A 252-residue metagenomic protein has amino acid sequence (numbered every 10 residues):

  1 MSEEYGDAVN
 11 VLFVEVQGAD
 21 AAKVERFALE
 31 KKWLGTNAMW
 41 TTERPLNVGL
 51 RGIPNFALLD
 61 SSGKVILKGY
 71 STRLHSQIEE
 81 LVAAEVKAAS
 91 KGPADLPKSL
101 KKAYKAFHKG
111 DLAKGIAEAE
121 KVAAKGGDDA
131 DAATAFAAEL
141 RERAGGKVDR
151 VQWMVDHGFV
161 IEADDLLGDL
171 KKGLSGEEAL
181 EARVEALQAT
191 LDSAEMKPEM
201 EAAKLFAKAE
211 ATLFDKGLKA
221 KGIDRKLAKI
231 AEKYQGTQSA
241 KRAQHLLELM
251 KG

Functional and structural regions predicted by a protein language model:
M1-V14, L29-E30: Conserved helix-turn-beta segment immediately C-terminal to the redox Cys motif in thioredoxin-like folds
L12, E25-L59: Short, internal strand/loop/helix patches that form the active-site neighborhood or redox-interaction surface
V16-A21, E43-R44, G63-V65, T72-L74: Solvent-exposed loop/turn segments at secondary-structure junctions within structured extracellular/periplasmic domains
S61-G127, E139-G146: Thiol-/selenol-based redox modules, centered on thioredoxin-like and closely related oxidoreductase domains
S71, A88, A119-A138, L167-M196 (+3 more regions): Short solvent-exposed coil/turn linkers within tandem alpha-helical repeat scaffolds
K91-G92, A137-H157, A186-K208, E248-G252: Alpha-helical linker/edge segments of TPR/alpha-solenoid repeat scaffolds and analogous pre-/post-domain helices
D95-K125, G146-D169, G173, K204-K219 (+1 more regions): Alpha-helical segment of the N-proximal tetratricopeptide repeat
